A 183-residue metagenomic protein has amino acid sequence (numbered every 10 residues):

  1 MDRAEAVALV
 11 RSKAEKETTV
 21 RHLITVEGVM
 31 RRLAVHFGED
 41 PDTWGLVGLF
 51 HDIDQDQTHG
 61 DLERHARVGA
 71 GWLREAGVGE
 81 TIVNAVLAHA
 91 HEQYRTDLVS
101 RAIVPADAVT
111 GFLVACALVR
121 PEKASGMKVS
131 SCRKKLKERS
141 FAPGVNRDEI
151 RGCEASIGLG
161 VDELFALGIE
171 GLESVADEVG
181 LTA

Functional and structural regions predicted by a protein language model:
M1-D61: Acidic/His-rich, divalent-metal-binding segments that scaffold phosphate/diphosphate chemistry
V7, R11, I24-E27, R31 (+6 more regions): Predominant activation on well-ordered alpha-helical scaffold segments within soluble catalytic domains
R11, R31, V35, R74 (+2 more regions): Short polybasic/polar patches that bind polyanions
A14, A124, V129-S131, L136-A183: C-terminal binding/interaction regions
K16, V99-A102, D162: Amphipathic, non-membrane alpha-helical segments in soluble helical-bundle scaffolds
F37-R139, R151: Divalent metal-dependent catalytic cores for phosphoryl transfer on phosphate-bearing substrates
